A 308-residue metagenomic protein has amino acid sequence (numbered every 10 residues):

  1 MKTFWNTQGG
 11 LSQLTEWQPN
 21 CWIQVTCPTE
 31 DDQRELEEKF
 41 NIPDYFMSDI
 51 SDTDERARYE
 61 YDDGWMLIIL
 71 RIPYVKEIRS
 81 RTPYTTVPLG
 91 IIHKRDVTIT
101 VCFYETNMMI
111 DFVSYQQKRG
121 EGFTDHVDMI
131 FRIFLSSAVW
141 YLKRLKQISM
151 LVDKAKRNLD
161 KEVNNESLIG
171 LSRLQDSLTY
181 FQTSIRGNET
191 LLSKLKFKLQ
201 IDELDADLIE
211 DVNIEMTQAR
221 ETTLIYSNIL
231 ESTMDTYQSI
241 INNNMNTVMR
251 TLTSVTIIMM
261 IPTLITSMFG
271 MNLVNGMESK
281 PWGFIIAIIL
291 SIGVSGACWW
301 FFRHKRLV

Functional and structural regions predicted by a protein language model:
M1-F197, I201-E203, D211, E215-R220 (+2 more regions): Peripheral, non-transmembrane regulatory/ligand-interaction domains of membrane transport proteins
N41, T217-V308: Hydrophobic alpha-helical transmembrane segments and their immediately adjacent juxtamembrane loops
